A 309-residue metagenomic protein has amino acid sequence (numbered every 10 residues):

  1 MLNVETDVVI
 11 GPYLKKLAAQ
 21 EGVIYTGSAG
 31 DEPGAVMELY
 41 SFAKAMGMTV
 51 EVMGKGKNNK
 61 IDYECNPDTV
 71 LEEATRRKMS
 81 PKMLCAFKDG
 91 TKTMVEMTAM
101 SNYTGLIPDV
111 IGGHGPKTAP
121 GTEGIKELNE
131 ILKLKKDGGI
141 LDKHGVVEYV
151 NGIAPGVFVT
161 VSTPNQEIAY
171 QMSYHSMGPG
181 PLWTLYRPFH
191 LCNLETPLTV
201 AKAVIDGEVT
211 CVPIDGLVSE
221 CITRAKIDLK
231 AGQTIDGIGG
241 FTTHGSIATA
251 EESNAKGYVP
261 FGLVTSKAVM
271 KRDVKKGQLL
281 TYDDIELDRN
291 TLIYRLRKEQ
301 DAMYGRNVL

Functional and structural regions predicted by a protein language model:
M1-V23: Rossmann-fold NAD(P)-binding glycine/threonine-rich loop
L2-E5, I61-C65, L229-T234: Short acidic/polar alpha-helix capping motifs at helix-coil junctions
V4-V9, A29-D31, K55-G56, G240 (+1 more regions): Short, ordered loop/turn segments at secondary-structure junctions
D7-V8, P33, T91, V264: Short alpha-helix boundary/capping motifs
V8-P12, P33-G34, S101, N290: Loop/helix-junction capping segments adjacent to catalytic residues or to phosphate/diphosphate-binding pockets
Y13-K15, M37-Y40, K55, I61-P67 (+3 more regions): Short acidic, glycine/serine/threonine-rich loops at helix termini
I24-L106: Conserved anion/nucleotide-ligand pocket segment
L71-L309: C-terminal catalytic/substrate-binding lobe primarily of soluble NAD(P)-dependent oxidoreductases
